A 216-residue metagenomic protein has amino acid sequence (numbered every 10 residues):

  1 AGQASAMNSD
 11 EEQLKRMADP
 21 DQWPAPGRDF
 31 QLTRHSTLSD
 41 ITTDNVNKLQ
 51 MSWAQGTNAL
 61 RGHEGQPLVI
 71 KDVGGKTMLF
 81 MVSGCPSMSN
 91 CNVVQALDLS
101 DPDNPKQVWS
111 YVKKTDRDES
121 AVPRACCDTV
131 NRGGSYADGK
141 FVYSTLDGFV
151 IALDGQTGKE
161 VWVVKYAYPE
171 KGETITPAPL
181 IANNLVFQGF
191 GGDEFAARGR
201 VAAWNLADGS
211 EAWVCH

Functional and structural regions predicted by a protein language model:
G2-A6: Boundary at the C-terminal end of the N-terminal hydrophobic targeting segment
M7-T57, D103-P123, K159-Y168, S210-H216: Aromatic (tryptophan-biased) beta-strands that constitute blades/sheets of beta-rich domains
W23-G27, G62-V93, P123-V150, T174-R198: Repeat-blade elements of multi-bladed beta-propeller folds
I41-D44, L97, L153-D154, W204: Hydrophobic/aromatic beta-strand positions that recur at structurally equivalent sites within the blades
C85, D98-N104, A125: Hydrophobic small-molecule pocket/channel-lining residues, especially in calycin-type beta-barrels
L99-D103, D154-T157, L206-D208: Short loop/turn segments that connect beta-strands within beta-propeller blades
D116-E119, I151, P169-K171, F195: Short gly/pro/ser/thr-enriched loop/turn and capping motifs at secondary-structure boundaries
